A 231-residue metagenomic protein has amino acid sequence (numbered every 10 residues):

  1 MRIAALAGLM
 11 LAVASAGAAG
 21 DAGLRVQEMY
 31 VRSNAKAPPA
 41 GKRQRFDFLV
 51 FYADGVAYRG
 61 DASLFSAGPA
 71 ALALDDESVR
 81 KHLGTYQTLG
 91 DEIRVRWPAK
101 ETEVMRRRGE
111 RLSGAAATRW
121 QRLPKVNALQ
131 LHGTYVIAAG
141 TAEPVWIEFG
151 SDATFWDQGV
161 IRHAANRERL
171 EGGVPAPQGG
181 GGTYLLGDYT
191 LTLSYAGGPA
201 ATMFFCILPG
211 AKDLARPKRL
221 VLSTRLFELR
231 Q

Functional and structural regions predicted by a protein language model:
A4-A14: Bacterial N-terminal signal peptides
A16-Q231: Lipid interaction determinants
